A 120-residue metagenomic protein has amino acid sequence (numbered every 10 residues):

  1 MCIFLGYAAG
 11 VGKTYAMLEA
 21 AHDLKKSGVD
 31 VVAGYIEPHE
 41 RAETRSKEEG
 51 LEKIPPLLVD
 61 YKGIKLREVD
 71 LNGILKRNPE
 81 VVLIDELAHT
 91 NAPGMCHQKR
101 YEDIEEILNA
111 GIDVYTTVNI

Functional and structural regions predicted by a protein language model:
M1-K76: Conserved P-loop
A21, Y101-L108: Short amphipathic alpha-helical segments and helix-helix/interface helices
D23, E37-A42, A88-H89, V114 (+1 more regions): Conserved nucleotide-binding/hydrolysis micro-motifs of P-loop NTPases
D30, N78-V81, I107-T116: Loop/turn-to-beta-strand initiation segments
E48-E52, L83-L87, N91: A short glycine/small-residue-enriched secondary-structure motif
V69, R77, K99, L108: Catalytic, metal-anchored helix/loop core of enzyme active sites in primary metabolism
E86-Y101, N119-I120: Conserved ATPase-coupling elements of RecA-like P-loop NTPase cores
